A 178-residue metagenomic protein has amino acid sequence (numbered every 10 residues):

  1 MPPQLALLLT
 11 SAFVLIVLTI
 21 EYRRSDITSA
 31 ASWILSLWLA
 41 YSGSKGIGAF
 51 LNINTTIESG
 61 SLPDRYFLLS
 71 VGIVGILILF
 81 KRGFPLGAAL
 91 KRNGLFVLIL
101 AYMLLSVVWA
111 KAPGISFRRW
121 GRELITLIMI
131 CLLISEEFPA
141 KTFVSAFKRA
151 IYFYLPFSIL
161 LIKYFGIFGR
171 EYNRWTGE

Functional and structural regions predicted by a protein language model:
M1-L104, F138-R149: Transmembrane signal-anchor hairpin modules in multi-pass inner-membrane enzymes, especially those that act on
L9, L95-I99, W120-C131: Alpha-helical transmembrane segments of multi-pass membrane proteins
R23, M103-S106, R119, M129-L132: Residues at structural and domain junctions
S44-I57, L105-R119, K141-R149, F153-E178: Membrane-interfacial helix-loop-helix modules of multi-pass inner-membrane proteins that assemble, modify, or transport
G72-I76, I125-E137, L155: Transmembrane alpha-helical segments
G83, K111-A112, C131: Amphipathic alpha-helical interaction segments
